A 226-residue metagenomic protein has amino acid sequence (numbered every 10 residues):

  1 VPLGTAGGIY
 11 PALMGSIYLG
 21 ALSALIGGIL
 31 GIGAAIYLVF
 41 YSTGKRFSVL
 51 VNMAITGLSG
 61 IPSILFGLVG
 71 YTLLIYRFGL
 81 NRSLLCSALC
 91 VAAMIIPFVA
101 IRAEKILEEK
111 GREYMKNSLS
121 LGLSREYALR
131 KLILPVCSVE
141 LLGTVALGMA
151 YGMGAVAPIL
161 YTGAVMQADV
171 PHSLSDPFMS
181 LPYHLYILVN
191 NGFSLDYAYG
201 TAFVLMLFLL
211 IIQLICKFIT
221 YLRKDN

Functional and structural regions predicted by a protein language model:
V1, I159-M206: Interhelical loop and adjacent transmembrane-helix boundary motif in polytopic membrane transport permeases
G7-Y37, V145: Transmembrane alpha-helix signature in integral membrane proteins
I9, L13, I17, L50-G57 (+4 more regions): Hydrophobic alpha-helical elements at and bordering transmembrane segments of multi-pass membrane proteins
S23-I55, L68, I133, C216-L222: Transmembrane-helix boundary motif in ABC transporter permease subunits
L38, E104-E108, A146, I187-N226: C-terminal transmembrane helix and the adjacent membrane-cytosol boundary/short C-terminal tail of inner/organellar
T56-V91: Generic hydrophobic transmembrane alpha-helix motif, especially the helices
P62, L121-G122: Glycine/proline-centered hinge or cleavage motifs at structural transition points of membrane proteins
R102, K110, R125-T162: Transmembrane alpha-helices
